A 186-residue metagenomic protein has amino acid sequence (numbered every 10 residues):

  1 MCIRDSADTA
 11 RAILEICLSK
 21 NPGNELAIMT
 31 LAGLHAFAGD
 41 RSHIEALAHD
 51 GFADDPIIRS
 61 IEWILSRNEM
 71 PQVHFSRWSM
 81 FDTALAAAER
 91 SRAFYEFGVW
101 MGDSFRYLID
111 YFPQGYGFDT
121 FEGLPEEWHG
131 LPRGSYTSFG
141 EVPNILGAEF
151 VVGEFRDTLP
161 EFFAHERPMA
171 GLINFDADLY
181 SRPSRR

Functional and structural regions predicted by a protein language model:
M1-I3: Short, small-residue-biased leader/transition segments that mark boundaries at the very start of proteins
S6-D8, R41: TPR-repeat structural position
I16, L65-R67, A86-R186: S-adenosylmethionine/decaboxylated-SAM
G23-N24: Residue-level recognition of tetratricopeptide repeat
G33-A93: Class I SAM-dependent methyltransferase Rossmann-like catalytic core, especially the SAM/SAH-binding loop
